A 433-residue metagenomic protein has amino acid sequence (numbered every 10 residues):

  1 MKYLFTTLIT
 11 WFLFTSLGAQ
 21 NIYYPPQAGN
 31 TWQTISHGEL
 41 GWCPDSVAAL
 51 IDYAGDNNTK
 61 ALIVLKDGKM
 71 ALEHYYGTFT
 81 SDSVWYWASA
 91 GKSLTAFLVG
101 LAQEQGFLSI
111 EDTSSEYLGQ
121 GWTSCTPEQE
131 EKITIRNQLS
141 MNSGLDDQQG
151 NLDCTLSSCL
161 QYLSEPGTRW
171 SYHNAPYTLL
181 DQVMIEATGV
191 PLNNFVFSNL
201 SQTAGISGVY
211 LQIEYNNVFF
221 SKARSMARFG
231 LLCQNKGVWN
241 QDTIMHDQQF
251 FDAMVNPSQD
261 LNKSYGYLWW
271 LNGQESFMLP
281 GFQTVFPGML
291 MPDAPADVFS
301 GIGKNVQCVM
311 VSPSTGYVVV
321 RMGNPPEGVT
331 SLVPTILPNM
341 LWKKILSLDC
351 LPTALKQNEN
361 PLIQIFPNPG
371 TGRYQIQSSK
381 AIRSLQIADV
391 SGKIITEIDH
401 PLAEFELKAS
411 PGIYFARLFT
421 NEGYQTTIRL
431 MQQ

Functional and structural regions predicted by a protein language model:
M1-N21, L355: Bacterial Sec-dependent N-terminal signal peptides
Q20-T34, D349-F366: Residue-level detector of functionally pivotal "anchor" positions at catalytic/ligand-binding pockets or at interdomain
A49-F79, V309-M310, G316-V320: A short, well-structured edge-of-sheet supersecondary motif
G68, W85-E111, Q138, L179-M184 (+2 more regions): Active-site SXXK
Q105-S143, V190-K222: Active-site helix/loop module of the DD-peptidase/beta-lactamase fold, centered on the serine-lysine SxxK catalytic
S140-N216: A small/polar active-site loop signature that marks catalytic segments
S164, S201, G205-P313, P326-S331: Penicillin-binding protein/beta-lactamase superfamily catalytic region
N358-Q433: C-terminal outer-membrane/trafficking sorting elements
